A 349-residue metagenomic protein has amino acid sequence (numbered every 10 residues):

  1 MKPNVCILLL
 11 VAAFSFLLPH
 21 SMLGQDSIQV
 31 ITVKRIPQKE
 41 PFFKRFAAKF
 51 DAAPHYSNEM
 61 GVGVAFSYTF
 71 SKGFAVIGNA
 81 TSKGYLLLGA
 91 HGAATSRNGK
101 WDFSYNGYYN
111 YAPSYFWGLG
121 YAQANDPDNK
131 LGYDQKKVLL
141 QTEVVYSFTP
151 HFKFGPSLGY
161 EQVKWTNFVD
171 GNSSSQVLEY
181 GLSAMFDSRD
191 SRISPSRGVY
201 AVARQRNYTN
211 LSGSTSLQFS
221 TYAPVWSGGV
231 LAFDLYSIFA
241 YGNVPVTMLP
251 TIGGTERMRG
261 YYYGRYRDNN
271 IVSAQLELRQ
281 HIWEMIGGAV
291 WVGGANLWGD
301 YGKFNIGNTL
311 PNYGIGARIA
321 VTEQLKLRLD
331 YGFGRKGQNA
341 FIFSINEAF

Functional and structural regions predicted by a protein language model:
Q25-N106, K153, S174-S196, T255 (+6 more regions): Outer-membrane beta-barrel initiation region
D26, F42-K49, H55, S104-Y108 (+2 more regions): Transmembrane beta-strand segments of outer-membrane beta-barrel domains in Gram-negative and organellar OMPs
K49-D51, G63-S67, G89-H91, K137-Q141 (+8 more regions): Membrane-embedded beta-strand positions in outer-membrane beta-barrel channels/transporters
P54-M60, F70, G78-G84, A94-S96 (+11 more regions): Transmembrane beta-strands of outer-membrane beta-barrel pores
Y56-N58, A80-S82, A93-T95, K130-K136 (+5 more regions): Replace "Gram-negative outer membrane beta-barrel proteins" with "bacterial and organellar outer membrane beta-barrel
N79, L87-S147, D234-T255, R259-R267 (+2 more regions): Outer-membrane beta-barrel translocator/channel fold
Y180-I282: C-terminal outer-membrane beta-barrel translocator/porin domains of Gram-negative envelope proteins and their
G181-L182, I315-V321, Q338-F349: Outer-membrane beta-barrel "beta-signal"
